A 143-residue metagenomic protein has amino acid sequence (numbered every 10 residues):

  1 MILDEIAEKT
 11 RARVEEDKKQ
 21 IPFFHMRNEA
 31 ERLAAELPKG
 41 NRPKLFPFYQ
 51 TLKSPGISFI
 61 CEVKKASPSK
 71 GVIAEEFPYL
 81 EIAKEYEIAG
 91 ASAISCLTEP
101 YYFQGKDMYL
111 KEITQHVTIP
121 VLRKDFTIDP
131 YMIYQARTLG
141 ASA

Functional and structural regions predicted by a protein language model:
I2-A74: An N-cap/entry alpha-helix motif that binds or orients negatively charged groups
P43-I60, Q104-I128: Alpha-helix-loop-beta-strand connector modules within alpha/beta enzyme cores
V63-P78, I119-I128: Active-site mouth loops of central-metabolism enzymes
K64, L97-P100: Anionic group-transfer/hydrolysis microenvironments
G71, Y102-G105: Secondary-structure boundary/capping motif
I73-L97, H116, P130-A143: Alpha/beta enzyme core
